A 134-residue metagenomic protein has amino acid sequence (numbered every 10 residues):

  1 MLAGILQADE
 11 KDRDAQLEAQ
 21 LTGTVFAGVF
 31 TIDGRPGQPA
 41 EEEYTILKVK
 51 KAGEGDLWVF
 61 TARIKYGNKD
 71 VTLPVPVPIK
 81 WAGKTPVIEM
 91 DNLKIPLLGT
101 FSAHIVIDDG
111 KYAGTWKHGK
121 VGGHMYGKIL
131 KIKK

Functional and structural regions predicted by a protein language model:
M1-A3: Bacterial N-terminal signal peptides
L6-E10: Boundary at the C-terminal end of the N-terminal hydrophobic targeting segment
K11-D14, Q20-K134: Central antiparallel beta-sheet cores of small beta-barrel/beta-sandwich binding domains
